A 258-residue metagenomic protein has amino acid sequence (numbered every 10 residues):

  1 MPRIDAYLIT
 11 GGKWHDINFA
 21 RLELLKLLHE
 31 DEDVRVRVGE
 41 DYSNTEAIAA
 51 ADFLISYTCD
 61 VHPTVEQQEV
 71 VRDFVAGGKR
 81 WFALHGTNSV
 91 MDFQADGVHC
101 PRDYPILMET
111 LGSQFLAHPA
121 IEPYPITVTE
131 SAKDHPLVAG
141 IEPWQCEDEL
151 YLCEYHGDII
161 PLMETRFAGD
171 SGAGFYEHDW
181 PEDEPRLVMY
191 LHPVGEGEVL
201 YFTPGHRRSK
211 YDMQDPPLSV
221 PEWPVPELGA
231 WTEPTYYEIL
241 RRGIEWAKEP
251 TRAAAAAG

Functional and structural regions predicted by a protein language model:
M1-P2, E30, D179-R186, V194-G258: Extracellular ligand-binding/catalytic regions of CAZymes and related secreted enzymes and adhesion modules
R3-F93: Helical hinge/lid and interdomain linker segments adjacent to catalytic or ligand-binding clefts that mediate domain
K13-W14, V61, N88-V90, R166-G169 (+3 more regions): Short, solvent-exposed loop/turn segments at secondary-structure junctions
H29, R35-R37, A49-A50, P119-R207: Catalytic beta-strand/loop cores that center a nucleophilic Ser/Cys/Thr and support acyl-enzyme chemistry
H62-G140: A glycine-rich, often tryptophan-bearing local segment used as a flexible ligand/cofactor-contacting loop or short
F93, A173, Y211-Q214: A short, polar/proline- and glycine-enriched secondary-structure boundary/capping micro-motif
L107, L111-S113, P143-I159, G195 (+2 more regions): Oxidoreductase and adenylate-handling cofactor-binding alpha/beta cores
